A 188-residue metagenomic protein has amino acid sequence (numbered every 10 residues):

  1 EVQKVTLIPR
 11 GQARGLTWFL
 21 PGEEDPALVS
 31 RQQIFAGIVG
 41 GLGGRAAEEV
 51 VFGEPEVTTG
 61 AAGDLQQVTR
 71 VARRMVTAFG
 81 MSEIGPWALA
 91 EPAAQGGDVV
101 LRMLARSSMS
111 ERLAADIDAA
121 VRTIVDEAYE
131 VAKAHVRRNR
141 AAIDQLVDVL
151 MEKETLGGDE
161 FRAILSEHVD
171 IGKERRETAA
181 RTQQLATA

Functional and structural regions predicted by a protein language model:
E1-A188: Soluble catalytic regions of large protease machineries
